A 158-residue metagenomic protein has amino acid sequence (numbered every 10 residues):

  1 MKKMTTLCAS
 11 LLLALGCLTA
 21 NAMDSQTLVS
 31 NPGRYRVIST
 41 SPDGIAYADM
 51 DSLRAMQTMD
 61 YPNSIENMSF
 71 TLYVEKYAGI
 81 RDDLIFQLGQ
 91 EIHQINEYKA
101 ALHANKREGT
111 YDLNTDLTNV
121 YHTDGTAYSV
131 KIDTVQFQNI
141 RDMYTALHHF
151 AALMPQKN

Functional and structural regions predicted by a protein language model:
M1-C8: Bacterial N-terminal signal peptides that target proteins for export
C8-G16: Bacterial N-terminal signal peptides
A22-E97, A101-N158: N-terminal secretory-pathway/extracellular module detecting exported/lumenal segments and adjacent signal-anchor/first
